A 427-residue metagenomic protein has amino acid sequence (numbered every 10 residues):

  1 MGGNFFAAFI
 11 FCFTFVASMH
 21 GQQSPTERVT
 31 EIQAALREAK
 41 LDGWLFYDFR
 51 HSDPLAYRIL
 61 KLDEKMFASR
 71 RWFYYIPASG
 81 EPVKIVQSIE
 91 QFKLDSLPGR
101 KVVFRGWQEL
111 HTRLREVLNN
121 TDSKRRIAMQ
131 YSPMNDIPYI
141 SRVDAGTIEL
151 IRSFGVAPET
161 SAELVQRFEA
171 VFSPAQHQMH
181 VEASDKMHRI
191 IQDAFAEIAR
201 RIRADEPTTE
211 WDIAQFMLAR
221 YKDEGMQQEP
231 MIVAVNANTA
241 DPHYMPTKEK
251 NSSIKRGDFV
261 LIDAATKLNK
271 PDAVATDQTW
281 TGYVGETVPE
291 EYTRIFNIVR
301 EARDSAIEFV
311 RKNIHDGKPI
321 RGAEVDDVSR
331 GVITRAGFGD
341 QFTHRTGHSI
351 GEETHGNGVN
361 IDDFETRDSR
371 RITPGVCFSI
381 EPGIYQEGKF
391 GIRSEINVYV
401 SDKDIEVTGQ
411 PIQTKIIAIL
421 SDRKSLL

Functional and structural regions predicted by a protein language model:
M1-A7: Positively charged n-region of N-terminal signal peptides that target proteins for export
A7-A17: Bacterial N-terminal signal peptides
M19-L427: Active-site neighborhoods and metal-handling regions in enzymes and metal-associated proteins
